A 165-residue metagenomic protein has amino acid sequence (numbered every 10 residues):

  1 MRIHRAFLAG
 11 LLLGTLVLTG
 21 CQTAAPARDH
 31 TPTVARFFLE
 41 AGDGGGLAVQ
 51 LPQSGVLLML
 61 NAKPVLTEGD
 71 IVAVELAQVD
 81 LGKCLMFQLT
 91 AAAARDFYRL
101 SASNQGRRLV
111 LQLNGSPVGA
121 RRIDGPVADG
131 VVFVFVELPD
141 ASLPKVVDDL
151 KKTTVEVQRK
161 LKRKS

Functional and structural regions predicted by a protein language model:
M1-T19: Sec-dependent bacterial lipoprotein signal peptides
R2, C21-S165: Structural signature of multi-pass, alpha-helical inner-membrane proteins
